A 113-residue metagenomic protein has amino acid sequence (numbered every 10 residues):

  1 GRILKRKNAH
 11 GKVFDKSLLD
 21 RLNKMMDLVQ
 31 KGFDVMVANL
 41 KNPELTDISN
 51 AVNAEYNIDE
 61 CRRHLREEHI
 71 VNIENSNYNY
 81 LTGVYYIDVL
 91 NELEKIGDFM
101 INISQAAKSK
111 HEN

Functional and structural regions predicted by a protein language model:
G1-N113: Cytosolic, long alpha-helical scaffolding segments
